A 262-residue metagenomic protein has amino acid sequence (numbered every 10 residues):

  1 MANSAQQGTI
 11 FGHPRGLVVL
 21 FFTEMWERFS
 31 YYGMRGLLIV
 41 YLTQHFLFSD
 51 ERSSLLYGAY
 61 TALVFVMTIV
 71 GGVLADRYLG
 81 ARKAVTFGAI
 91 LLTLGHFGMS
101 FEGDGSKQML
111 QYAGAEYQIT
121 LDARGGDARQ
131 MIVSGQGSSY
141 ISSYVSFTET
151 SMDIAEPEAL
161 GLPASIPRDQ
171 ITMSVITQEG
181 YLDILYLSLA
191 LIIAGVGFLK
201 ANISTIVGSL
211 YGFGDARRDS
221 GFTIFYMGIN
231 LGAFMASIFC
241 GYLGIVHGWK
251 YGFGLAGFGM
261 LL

Functional and structural regions predicted by a protein language model:
R15, V19, R52-L56, F87 (+1 more regions): Cytoplasmic loop-to-transmembrane helix junctions
G36-R52, G208: Short amphipathic helix-loop junctions that connect adjacent transmembrane helices in Major Facilitator Superfamily/SLC
L42-T43, L74-D76, F239-G248: Interfacial helix-cap and linker-helix signal at transmembrane-aqueous boundaries of multi-pass secondary transporters
Y60-T68, R217-I245, Y251-L262: Glycine-rich segments within core transmembrane alpha-helices of 12-TM secondary carriers
M67-A81: Helix-to-loop junctions at the C-terminal end of transmembrane segments in multipass secondary transporters
R77-I90, G161-P163, G214-D215: Cytoplasmic membrane-interface "Motif A"-like loop-to-helix N-cap segments of 12-TM Major Facilitator Superfamily
I90-G180: C-terminal ends and interior cores of transmembrane alpha-helices in multi-pass membrane transporters/permeases
F198-G212: Intracellular juxtamembrane helix-capping segments at the cytosolic ends of symmetry-related transmembrane helices
